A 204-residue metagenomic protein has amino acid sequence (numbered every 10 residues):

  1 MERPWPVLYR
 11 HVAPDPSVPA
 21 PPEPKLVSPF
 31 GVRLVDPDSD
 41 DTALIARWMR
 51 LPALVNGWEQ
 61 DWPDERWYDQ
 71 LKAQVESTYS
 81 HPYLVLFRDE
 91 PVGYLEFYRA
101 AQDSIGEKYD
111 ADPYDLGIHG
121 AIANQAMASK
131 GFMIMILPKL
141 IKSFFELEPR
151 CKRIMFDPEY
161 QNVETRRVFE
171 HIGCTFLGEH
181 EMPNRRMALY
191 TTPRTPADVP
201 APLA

Functional and structural regions predicted by a protein language model:
M1-S39, V199-L203: Conserved N-terminal entry element of GNAT/NAT acetyltransferase domains
S39-A46, Y68: An amphipathic alpha-helix signature
R47-D61: Helix-loop element at the rim of GNAT/NAT acetyltransferase active sites that forms part of the acceptor-substrate
K72, E76-D115, Q125: Acetyl-CoA-dependent GNAT
A101, T175-L189: Conserved catalytic-core motifs of GNAT/GCN5-like acyltransferases
I118-G131: A short, internal acetyl-CoA/4′-phosphopantetheine-binding micro-motif in the GNAT/acyltransferase core
S129-F144, R167, H171: Conserved acetyl-CoA-binding loop-helix of GNAT-fold acetyltransferases
I154-R166, P183: Conserved beta-strand-loop-alpha-helix junction that forms the acyl-donor binding cleft
